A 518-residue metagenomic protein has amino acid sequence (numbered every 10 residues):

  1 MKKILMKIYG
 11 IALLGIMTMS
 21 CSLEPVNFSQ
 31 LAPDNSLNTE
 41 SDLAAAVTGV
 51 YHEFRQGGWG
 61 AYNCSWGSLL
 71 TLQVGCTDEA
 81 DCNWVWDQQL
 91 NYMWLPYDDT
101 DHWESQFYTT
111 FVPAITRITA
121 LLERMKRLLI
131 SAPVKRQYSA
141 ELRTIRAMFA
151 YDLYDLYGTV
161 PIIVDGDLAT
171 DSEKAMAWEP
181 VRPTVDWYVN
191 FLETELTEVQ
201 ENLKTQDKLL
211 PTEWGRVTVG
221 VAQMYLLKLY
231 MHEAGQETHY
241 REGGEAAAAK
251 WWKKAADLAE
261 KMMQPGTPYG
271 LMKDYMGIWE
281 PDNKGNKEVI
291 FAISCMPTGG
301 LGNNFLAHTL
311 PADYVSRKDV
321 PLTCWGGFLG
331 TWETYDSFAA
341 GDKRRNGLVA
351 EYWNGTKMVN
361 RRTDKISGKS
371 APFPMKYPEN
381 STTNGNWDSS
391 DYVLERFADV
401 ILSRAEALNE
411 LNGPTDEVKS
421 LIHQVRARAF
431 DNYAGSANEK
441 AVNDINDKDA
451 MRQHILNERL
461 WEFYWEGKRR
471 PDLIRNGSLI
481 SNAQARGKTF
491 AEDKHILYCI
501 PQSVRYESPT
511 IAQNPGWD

Functional and structural regions predicted by a protein language model:
S20-L23, D101, F111-A114, W187 (+8 more regions): Long, intrinsically disordered, low-complexity segments
C21-L70, A247-A249, S381, C499-D518: Membrane-proximal, proline-rich intrinsically disordered regions
P33-L37, A61-D81, I163-G166, K204-M224 (+4 more regions): Short, surface-exposed recognition loops and adjoining beta-strand edges that mediate ligand/DNA contacts, enriched
E40, A44, T48-H52, G57-G58 (+8 more regions): Conserved, well-structured interaction surfaces
L90-L95, E333-F397: Flexible, polar/acidic helix-loop-strand segments at domain edges
Y154-D155, P161, H232-R241, E410-G413: Short coil/turn linking the two alpha-helices of tandem helical-hairpin repeats
